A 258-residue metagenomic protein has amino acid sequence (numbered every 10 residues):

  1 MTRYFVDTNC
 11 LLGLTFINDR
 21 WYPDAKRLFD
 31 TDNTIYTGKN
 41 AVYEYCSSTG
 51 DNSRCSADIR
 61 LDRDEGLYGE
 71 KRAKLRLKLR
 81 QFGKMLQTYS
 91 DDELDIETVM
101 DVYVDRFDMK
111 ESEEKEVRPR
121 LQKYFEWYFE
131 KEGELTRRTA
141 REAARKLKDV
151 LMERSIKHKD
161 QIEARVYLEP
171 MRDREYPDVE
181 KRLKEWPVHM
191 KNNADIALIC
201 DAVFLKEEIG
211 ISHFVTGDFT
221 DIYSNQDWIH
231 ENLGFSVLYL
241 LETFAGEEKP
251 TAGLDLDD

Functional and structural regions predicted by a protein language model:
T2-E207, T220-D258: Active-site-proximal, substrate-binding regions of enzyme catalytic domains and RNA-binding/basic surfaces
I211-D218: Acidic beta-strand-to-loop metal/phosphate-binding motif
